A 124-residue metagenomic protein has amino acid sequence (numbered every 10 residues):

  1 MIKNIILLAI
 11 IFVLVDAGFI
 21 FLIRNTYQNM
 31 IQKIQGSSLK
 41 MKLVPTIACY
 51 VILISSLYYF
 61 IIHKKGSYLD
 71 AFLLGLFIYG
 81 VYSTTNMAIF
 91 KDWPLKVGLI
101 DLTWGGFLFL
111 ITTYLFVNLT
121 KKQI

Functional and structural regions predicted by a protein language model:
M1-I124: Juxtamembrane/disordered regions of integral membrane proteins
